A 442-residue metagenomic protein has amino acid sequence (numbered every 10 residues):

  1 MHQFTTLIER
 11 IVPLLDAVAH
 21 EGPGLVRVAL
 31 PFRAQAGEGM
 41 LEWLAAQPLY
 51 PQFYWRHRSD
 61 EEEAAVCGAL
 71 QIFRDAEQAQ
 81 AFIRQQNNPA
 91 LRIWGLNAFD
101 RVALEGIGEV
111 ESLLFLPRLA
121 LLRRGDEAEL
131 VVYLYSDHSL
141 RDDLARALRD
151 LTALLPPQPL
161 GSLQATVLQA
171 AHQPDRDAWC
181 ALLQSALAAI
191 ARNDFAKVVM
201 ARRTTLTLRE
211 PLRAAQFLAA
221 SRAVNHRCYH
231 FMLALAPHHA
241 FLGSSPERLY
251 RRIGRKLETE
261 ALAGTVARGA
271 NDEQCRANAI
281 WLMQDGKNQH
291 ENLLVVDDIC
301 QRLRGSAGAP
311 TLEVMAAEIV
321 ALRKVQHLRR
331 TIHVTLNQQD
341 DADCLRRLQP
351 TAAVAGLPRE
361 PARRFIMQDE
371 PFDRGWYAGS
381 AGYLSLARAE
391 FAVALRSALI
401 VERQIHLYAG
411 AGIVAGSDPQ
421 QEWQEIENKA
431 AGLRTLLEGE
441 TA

Functional and structural regions predicted by a protein language model:
H2-M40, R58-R74, A147-D177, L182-Q184 (+3 more regions): Contiguous alpha-helical scaffold segments within structured protein domains that host functional hotspots
Q35-V110: An N-terminal, globular interaction/scaffold subdomain
W55, L119-L122, H230-M232, F241-L242 (+3 more regions): Short beta-strand scaffold segments in enzyme catalytic cores
E77-L206, S306-A309, E438-T441: Non-catalytic accessory segments adjacent to catalytic cores
R118-R123, S245-V266, R330, V393-I405: Short beta-strand elements
E127-S136, T259-L262, I405-G412: Short, well-ordered beta-strand elements
T207-E258: SIR2/sirtuin-family catalytic core signature
I332-A442: Conserved hydrophobic core element of enzyme catalytic domains
